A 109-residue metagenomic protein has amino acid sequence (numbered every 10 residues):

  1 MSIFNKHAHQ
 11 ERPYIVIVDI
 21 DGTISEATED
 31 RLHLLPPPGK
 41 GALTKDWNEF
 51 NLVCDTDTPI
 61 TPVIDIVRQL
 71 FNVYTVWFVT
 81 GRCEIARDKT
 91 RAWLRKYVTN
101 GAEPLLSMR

Functional and structural regions predicted by a protein language model:
M1-K6: Short, basic/aromatic recognition patches
H7-R109: Alpha-helical substrate-recognition element adjacent to the catalytic core
